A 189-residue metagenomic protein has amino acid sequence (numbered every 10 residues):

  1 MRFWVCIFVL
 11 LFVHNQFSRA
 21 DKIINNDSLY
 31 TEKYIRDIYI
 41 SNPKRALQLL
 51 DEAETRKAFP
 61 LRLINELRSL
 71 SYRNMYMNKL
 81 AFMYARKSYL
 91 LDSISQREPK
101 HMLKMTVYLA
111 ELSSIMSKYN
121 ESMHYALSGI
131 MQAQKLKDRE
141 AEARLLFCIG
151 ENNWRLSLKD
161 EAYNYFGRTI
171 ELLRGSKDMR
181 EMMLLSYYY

Functional and structural regions predicted by a protein language model:
W4-F12: Sec-dependent N-terminal signal peptides
F17-Y189: A "functional boundary" signal
